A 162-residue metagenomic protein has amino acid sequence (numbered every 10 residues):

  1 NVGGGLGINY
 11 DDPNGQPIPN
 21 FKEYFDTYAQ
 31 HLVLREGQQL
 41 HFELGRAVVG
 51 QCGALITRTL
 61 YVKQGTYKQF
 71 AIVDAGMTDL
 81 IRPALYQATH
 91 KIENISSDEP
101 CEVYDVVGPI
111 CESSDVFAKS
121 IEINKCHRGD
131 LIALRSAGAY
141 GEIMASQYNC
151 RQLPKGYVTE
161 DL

Functional and structural regions predicted by a protein language model:
N1-G7, L44-R46: Glycine-rich beta-strand-to-loop/alpha-helix junction loops that act as flexible
D11-F21: Glycine-rich tight-turn/loop motif centered on a GG-T
K22-R35: Alpha-helix-loop-beta-strand connector modules within alpha/beta enzyme cores
Q38-L162: Charged (often Lys/Glu-rich) extended helix/loop segments that serve as interaction or gating elements
